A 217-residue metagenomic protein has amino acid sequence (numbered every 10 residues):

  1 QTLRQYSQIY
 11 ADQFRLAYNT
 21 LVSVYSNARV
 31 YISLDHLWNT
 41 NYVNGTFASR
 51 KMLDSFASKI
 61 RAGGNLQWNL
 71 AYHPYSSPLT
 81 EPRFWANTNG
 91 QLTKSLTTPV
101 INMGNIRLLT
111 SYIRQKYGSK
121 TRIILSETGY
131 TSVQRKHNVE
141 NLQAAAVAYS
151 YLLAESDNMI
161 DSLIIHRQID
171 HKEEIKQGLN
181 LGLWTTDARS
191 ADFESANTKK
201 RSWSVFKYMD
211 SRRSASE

Functional and structural regions predicted by a protein language model:
Q1: Extended ligand-binding groove/face enriched in aromatic
R4, R135-E217: Aromatic-rich peripheral "rim/lid" segments of glycoside hydrolase catalytic domains that contact and position glycan
R4-H137: Noncatalytic carbohydrate-binding groove/subsite architecture in carbohydrate-active enzymes
